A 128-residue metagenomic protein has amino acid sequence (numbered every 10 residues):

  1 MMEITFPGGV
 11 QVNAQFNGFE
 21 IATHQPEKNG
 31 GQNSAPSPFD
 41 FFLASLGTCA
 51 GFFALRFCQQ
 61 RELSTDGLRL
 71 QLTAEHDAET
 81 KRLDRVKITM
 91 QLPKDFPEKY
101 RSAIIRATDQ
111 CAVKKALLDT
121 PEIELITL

Functional and structural regions predicted by a protein language model:
M1-A44, F52-L128: Extended beta-strand/beta-hairpin segments
C49: Alpha-helical metal-binding/catalytic segments enriched in His/Glu/Asp
